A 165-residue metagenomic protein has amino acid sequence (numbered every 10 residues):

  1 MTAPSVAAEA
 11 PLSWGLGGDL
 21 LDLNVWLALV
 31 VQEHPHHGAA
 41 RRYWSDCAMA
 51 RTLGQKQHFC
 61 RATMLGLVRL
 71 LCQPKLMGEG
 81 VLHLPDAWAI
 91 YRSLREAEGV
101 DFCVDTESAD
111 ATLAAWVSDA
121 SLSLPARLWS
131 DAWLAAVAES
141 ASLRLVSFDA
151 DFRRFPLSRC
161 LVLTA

Functional and structural regions predicted by a protein language model:
M1-F59, L71-D86: Short, well-structured N-terminal submotif of metal-dependent ribonuclease cores
T2-P4, W14, A97-V146: Active-site neighborhoods of divalent-metal-dependent phosphate/nucleic-acid chemistry enzymes
L20, Q57-C60, F102-V104, L145-S147 (+1 more regions): A structural signal for short, well-ordered beta-strand segments and their strand-loop junctions that often border
D22, R127-L128, D149, L161-A165: Histidine- and aromatic-rich ligand-binding microenvironments
F59-M64, D86, A109, S130: Short, conserved alpha-helical segments within structured domains
A89-R92: Acidic, glycine-rich loop-and-strand cores that form catalytic or ligand-binding grooves in diverse globular domains
F152-S158: Short loop/helix-cap segments at secondary-structure boundaries that form the rim of catalytic
